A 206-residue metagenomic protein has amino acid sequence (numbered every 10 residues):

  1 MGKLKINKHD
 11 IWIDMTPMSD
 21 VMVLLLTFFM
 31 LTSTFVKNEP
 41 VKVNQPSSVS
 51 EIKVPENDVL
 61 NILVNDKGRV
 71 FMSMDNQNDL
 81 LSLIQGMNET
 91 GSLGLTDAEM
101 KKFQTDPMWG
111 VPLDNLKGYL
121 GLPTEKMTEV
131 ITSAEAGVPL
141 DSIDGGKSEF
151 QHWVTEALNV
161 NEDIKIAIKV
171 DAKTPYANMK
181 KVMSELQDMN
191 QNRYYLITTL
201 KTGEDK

Functional and structural regions predicted by a protein language model:
M1-L4, I13-M15, E56, V154-E156: Short hydrophobic/aromatic-rich motifs at helix boundaries and adjacent loops
K3-P40: Hydrophobic single transmembrane helices highlighted by the model
V36-K206: Long, low-hydrophobicity, acidic/polar, solvent-exposed interaction domains
